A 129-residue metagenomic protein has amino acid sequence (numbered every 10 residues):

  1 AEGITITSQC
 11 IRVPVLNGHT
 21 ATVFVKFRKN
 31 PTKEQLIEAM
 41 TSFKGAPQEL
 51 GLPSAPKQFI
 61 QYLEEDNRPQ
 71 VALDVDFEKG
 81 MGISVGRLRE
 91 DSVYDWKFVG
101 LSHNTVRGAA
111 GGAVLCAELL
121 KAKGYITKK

Functional and structural regions predicted by a protein language model:
A1-D95: C-terminal substrate-binding/catalytic lobe of Rossmann-fold NAD(P)-dependent oxidoreductases
D95-K129: Generic C-terminus detector
